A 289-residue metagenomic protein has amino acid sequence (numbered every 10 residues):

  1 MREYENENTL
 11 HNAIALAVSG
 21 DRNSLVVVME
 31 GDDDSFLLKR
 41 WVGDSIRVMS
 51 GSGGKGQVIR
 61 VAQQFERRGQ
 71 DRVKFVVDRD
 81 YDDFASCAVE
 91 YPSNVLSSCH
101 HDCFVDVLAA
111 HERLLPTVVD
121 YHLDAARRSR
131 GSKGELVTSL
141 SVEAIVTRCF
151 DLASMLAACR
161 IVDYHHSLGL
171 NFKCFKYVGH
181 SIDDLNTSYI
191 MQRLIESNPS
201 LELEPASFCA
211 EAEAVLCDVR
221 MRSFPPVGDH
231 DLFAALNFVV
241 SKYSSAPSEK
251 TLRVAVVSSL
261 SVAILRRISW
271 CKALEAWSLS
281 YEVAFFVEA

Functional and structural regions predicted by a protein language model:
M1-A289: Acidic, divalent-metal-binding catalytic cores of TOPRIM and closely related two-metal-ion phosphodiester/pyrophosphate
